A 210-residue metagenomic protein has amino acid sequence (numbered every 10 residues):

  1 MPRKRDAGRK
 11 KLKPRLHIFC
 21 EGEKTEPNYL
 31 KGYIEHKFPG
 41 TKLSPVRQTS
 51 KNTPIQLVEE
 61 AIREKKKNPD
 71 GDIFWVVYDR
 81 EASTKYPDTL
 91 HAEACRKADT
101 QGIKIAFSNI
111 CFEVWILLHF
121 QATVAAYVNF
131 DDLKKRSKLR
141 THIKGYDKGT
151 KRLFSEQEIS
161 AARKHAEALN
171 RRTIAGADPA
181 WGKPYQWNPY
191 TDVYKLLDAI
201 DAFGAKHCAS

Functional and structural regions predicted by a protein language model:
P2-H17, E26-R47, K66-W75, R80-S210: C-terminal accessory helical subdomains adjacent to catalytic cores in phosphodiester- and nucleotide-handling enzymes
E21-E23: Helix N-cap/beta->alpha junction signal
T41-I62: Glycine/small-residue-rich interface belts in oligomeric ring/scaffold proteins and their assembly partners
